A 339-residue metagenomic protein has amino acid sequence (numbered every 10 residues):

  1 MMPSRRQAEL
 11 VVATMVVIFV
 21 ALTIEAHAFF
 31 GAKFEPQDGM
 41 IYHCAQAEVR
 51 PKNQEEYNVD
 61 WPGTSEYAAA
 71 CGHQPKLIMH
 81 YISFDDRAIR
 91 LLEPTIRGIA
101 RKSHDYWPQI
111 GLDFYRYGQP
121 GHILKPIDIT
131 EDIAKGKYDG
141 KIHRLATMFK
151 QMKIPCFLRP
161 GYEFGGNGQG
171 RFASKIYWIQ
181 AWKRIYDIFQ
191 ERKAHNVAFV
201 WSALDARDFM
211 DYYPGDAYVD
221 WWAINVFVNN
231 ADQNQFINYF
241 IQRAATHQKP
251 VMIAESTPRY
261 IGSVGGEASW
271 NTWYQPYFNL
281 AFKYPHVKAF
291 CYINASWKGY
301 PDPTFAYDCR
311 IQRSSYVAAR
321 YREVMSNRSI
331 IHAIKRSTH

Functional and structural regions predicted by a protein language model:
V12-A21: Bacterial N-terminal signal peptides
F30-K137, P258-I261, C291-Y292: N-terminal substrate-binding region of glycoside hydrolase catalytic domains
Q37-P51, C156, P258-H339: Substrate-binding cleft of secreted/luminal carbohydrate-active enzymes
Y57-Y67, A88-G98, G140-L145, A203-P214 (+2 more regions): Alpha-helical scaffolding within the catalytic cores of extracellular/periplasmic polymer-degrading hydrolases
I78, L158, D220-W222, F290: Conserved, mostly hydrophobic/aromatic
S83, R87-W201, D308-Q312: Substrate-binding cleft of extracellular glycoside hydrolase catalytic domains
P94-D113, Y212, A217-S263: Glycoside hydrolase catalytic-domain groove-lining segments
W182, Y186-D208, P250-I261, Y292: Aromatic-lined carbohydrate-recognition surfaces of secreted/lumenal glycan-active proteins
